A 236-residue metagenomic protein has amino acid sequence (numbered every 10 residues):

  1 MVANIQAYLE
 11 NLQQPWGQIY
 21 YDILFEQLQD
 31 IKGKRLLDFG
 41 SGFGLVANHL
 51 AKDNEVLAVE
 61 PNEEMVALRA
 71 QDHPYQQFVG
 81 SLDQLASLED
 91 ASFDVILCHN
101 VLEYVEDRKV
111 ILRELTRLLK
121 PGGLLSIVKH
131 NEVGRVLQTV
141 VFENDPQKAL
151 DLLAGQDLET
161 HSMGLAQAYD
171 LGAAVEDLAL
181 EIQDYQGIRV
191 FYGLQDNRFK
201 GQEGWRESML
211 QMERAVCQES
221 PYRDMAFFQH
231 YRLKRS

Functional and structural regions predicted by a protein language model:
M1-K32, L45-H49, M65-L68, D196: Conserved class I S-adenosyl-L-methionine
F43-Q84: Class I SAM-dependent methyltransferase SAM/SAH-binding core
A86-V95: A short acidic, Gly/Pro-enriched loop at the edge of an enzyme's catalytic core that lines a small-molecule cofactor
V95-D107: A short SAM/SAH-binding and catalytic strip from SAM-dependent methyltransferases
K109-L124: A short glycine-rich, Lys/Arg-flanked "PGG" loop and its adjoining helix->strand segment in the class I
S126-L152: Conserved class I S-adenosyl-L-methionine
S162-A179, Y185: Short alpha-helix
D184-S236: A C-terminal cap/extension of S-adenosyl-L-methionine-dependent methyltransferases that defines the acceptor-substrate
